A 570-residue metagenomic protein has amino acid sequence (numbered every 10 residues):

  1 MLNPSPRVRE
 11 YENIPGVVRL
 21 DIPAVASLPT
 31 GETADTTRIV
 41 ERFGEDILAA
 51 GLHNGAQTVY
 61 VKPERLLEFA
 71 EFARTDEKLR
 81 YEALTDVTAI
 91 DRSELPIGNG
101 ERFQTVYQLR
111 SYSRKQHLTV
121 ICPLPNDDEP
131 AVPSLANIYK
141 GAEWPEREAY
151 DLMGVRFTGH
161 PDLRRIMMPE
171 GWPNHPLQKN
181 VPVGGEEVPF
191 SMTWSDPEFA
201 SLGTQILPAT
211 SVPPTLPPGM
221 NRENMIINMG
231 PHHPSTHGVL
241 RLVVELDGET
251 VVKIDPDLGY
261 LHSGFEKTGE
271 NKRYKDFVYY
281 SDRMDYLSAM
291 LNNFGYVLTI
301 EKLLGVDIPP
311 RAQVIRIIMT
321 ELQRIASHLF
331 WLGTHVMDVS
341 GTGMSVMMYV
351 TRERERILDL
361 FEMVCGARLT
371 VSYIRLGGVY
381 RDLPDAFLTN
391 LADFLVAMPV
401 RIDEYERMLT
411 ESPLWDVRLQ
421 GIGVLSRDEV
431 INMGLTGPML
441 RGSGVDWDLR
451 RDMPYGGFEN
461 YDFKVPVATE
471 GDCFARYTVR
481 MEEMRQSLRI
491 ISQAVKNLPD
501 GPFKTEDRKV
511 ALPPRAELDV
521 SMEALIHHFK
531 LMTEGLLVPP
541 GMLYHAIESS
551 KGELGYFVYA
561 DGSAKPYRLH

Functional and structural regions predicted by a protein language model:
M1-T250, E411-L425, I491, D500-T533: Terminal low-complexity/charged segments
P63, T193-H570: Metal/cofactor-centered catalytic core regions of large enzymes
